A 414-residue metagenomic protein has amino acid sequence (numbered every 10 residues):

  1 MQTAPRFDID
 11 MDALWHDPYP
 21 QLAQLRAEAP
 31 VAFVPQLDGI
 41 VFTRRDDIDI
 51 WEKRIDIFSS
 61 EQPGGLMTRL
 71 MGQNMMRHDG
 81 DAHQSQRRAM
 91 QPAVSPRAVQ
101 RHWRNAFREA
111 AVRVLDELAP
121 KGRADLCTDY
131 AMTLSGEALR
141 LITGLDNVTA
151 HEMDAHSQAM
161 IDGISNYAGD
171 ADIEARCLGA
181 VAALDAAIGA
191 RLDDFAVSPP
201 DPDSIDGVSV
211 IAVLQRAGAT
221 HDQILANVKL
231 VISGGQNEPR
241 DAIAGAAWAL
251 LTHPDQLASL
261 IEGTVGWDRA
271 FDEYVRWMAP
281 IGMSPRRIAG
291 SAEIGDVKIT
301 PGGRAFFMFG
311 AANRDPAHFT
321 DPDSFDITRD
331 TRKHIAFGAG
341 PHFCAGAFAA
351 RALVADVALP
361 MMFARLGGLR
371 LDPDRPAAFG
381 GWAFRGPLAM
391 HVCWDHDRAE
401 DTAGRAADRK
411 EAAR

Functional and structural regions predicted by a protein language model:
M1-R414: Cytochrome P450
